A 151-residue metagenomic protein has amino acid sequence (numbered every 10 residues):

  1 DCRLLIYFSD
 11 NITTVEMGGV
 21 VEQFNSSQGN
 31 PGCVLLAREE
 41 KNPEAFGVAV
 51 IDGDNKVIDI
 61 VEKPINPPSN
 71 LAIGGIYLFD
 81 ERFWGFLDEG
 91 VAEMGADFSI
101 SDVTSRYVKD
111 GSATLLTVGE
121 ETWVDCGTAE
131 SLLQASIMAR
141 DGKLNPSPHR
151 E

Functional and structural regions predicted by a protein language model:
D1-D52, L87-E89: Conserved beta-loop-beta/alpha segment of the NTase-like Rossmann-fold superfamily that binds/positions NTPs
L5, N25, K56-R150: Catalytic-core segments of class I nucleotidyltransferases/pyrophosphorylases that form NMP-activated intermediates
